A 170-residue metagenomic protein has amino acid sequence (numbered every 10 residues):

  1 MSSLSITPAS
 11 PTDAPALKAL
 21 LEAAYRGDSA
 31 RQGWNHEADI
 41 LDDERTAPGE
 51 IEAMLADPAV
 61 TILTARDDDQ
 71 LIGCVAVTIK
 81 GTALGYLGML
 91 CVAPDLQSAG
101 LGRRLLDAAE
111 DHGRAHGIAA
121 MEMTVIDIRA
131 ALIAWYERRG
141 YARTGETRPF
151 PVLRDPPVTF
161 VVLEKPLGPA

Functional and structural regions predicted by a protein language model:
M1-P15, L167-A170: Conserved N-terminal entry element of GNAT/NAT acetyltransferase domains
A9, L90-V92, V125: Hydrophobic adenine-recognition pocket in adenosine-nucleotide-binding enzymes
E22-E50: Conserved GNAT-fold acetyl-CoA-binding loop/helix
T46-T64, Y86: A short helix-loop-beta-strand connector motif used in the catalytic cores of GNAT acetyltransferases and, in some
T64, Q70-T78, Y86, C91: Conserved beta-strand in the GNAT
I79, A93-D95, A99, D127-I128: Active-site acidic-Proline motif in GNAT/NAT acetyltransferases
V92, S98-D111, R138: Conserved acetyl-CoA-binding loop-helix of GNAT-fold acetyltransferases
A119-I133, R138-A142, E146-A170: C-terminal "cap" of GNAT-fold acetyltransferases
